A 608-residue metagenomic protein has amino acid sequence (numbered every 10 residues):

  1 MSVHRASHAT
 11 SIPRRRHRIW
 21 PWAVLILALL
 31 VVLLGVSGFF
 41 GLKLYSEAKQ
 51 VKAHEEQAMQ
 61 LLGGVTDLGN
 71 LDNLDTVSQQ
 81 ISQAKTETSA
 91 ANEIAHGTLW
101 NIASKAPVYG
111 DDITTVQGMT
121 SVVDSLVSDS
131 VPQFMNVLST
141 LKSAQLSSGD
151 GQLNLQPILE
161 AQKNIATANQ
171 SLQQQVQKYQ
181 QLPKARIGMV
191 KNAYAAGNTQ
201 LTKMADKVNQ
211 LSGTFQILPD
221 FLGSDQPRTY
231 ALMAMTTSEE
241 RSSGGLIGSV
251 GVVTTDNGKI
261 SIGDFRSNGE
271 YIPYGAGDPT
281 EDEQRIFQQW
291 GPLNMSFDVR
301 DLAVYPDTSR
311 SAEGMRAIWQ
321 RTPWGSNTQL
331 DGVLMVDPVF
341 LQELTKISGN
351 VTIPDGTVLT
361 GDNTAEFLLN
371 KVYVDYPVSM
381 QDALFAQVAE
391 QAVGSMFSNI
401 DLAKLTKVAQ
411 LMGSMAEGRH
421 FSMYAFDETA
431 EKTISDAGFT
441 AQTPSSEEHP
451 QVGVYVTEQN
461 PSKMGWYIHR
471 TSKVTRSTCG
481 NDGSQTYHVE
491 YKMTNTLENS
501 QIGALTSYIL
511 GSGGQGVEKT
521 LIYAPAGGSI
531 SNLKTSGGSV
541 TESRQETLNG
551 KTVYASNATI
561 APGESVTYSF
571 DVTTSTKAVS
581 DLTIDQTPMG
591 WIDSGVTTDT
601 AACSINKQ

Functional and structural regions predicted by a protein language model:
S2-S7, R14-L30, V36-G595, C603-K607: Non-catalytic, solvent-exposed segments at the cell envelope interface
D599: Acidic, glycine-rich low-complexity segments
